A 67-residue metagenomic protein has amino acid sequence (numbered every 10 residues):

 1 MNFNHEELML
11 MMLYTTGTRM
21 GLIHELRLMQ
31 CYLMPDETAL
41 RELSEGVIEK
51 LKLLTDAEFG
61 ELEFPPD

Functional and structural regions predicted by a protein language model:
M1-E25: N-terminal acidic leader/helix
R27, C31, D36-D67: Low-complexity intrinsically disordered segments
